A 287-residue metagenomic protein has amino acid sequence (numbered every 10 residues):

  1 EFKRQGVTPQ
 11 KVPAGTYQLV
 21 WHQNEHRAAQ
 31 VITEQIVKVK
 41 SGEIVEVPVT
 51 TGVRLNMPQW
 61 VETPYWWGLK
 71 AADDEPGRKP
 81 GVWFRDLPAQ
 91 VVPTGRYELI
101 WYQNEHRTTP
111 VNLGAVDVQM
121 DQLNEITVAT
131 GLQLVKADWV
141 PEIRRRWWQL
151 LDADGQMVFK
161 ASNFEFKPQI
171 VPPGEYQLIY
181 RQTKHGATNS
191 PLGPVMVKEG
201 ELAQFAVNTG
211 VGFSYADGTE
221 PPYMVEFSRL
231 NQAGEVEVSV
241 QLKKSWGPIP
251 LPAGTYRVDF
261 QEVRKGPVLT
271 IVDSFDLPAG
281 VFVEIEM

Functional and structural regions predicted by a protein language model:
E1-M287: Short loop/turn and low-complexity linker motifs enriched in small/turn-promoting residues
